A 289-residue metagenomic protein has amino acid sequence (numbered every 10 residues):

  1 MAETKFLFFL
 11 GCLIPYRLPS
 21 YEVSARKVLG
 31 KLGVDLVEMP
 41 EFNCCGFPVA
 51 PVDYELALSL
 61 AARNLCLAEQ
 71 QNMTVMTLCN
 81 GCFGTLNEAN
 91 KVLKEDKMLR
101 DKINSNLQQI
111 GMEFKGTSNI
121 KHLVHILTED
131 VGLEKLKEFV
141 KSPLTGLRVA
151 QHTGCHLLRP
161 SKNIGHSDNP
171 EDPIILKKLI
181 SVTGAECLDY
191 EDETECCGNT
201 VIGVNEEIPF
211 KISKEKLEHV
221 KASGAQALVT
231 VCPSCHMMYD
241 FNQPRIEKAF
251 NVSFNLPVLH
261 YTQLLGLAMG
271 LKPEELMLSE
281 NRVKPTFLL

Functional and structural regions predicted by a protein language model:
M1-L289: Iron-sulfur cluster-binding electron-transfer modules in prokaryotic oxidoreductases
